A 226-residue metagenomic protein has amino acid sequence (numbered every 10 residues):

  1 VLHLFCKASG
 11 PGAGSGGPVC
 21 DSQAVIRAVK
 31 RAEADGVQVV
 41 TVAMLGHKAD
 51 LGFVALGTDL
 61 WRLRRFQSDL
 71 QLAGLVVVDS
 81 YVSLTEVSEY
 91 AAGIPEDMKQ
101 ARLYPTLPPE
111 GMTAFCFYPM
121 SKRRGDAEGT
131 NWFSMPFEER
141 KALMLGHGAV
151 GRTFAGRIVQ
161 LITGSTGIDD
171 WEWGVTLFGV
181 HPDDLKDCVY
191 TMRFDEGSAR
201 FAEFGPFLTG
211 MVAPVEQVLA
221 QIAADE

Functional and structural regions predicted by a protein language model:
V1-K30, W61, S80-A149, V180-D184 (+1 more regions): Short S/T/G/P-rich N-terminal loop/turn motif that feeds into the first structured element of a domain
L4, L45-D59, F115-M120, I162 (+2 more regions): Short, well-ordered beta-strand segments in beta-rich or mixed alpha/beta enzyme and ligand-binding folds
L4, R152-G156, D187-Y190, G197: Charged/polar positions within long, soluble alpha-helices
P11-G12, A28-R65: Long, hydrophobic/aromatic-enriched structural stretches that serve as scaffold segments
A24-V25, R64-L72, D187-R193: Short amphipathic alpha-helices in soluble, non-transmembrane regions that often serve as interface/regulatory elements
A32, H147-A155, M192: Structured alpha-helical segments in the cores of large, soluble enzyme domains
D35-D50, Q71-G111, F154-W171, E196-E226: Glycine-rich beta-strand-turn "strand-cap" elements at beta-sheet edges
W61, W132, W171-W173, F201: A residue-identity detector for tryptophan
